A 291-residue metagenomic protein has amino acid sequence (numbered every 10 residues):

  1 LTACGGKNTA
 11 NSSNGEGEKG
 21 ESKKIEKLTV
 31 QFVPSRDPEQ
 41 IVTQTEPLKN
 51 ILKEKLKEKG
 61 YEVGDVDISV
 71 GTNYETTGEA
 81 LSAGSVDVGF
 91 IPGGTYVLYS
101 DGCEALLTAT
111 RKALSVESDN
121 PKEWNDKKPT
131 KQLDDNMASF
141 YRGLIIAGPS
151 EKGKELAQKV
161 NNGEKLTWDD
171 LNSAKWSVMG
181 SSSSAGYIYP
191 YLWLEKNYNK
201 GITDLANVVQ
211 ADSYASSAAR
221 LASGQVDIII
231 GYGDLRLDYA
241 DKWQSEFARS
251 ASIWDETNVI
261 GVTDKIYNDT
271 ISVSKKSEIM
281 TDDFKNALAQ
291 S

Functional and structural regions predicted by a protein language model:
T2-A3: C-terminal motif of bacterial Sec signal peptides marking the signal peptidase cleavage site
K19-I41, V66-V70, S173-V178: Short, well-ordered beta-strand elements
K23, V30, D37-G64, L192: Short, polar/charged alpha-helical segment
F32-P34, T72-E75, G84-V97, D101-C103 (+5 more regions): Beta->alpha turn/N-cap motifs
V33-P34, T108-K131, S139-R142, Q244-K285: Periplasmic-binding protein-like
Y61-E79, P92, G201-A219: Short helix-initiation/N-cap motifs at beta->coil->alpha
T110-S183: A conserved helix-loop-strand patch within extracytoplasmic ligand-binding domains of the periplasmic binding
N161-E164, N172-T281: Pocket-lining segment of extracytoplasmic ligand-binding domains
